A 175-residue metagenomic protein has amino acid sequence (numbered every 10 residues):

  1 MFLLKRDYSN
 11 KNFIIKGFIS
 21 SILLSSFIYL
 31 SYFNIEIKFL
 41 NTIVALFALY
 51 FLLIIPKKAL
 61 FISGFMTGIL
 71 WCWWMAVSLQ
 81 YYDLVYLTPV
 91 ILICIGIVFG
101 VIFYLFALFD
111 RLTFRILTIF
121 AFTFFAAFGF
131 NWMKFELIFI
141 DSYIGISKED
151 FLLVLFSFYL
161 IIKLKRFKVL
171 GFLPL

Functional and structural regions predicted by a protein language model:
F2-L175: Membrane-embedded alpha-helical bundles of multi-pass enzymes that act on lipidic or dolichyl-linked glycan substrates
